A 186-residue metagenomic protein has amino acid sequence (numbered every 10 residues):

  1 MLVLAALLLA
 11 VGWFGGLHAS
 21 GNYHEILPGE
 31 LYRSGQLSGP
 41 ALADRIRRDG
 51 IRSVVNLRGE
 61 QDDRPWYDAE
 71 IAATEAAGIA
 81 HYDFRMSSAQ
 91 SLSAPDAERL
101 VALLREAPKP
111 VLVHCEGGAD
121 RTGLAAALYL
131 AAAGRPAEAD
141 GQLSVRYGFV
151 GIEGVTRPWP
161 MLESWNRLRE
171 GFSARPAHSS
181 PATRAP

Functional and structural regions predicted by a protein language model:
M1-V111, L124-P186: Cys-dependent protein tyrosine phosphatase-like superfamily
C115: Short cysteine clusters
